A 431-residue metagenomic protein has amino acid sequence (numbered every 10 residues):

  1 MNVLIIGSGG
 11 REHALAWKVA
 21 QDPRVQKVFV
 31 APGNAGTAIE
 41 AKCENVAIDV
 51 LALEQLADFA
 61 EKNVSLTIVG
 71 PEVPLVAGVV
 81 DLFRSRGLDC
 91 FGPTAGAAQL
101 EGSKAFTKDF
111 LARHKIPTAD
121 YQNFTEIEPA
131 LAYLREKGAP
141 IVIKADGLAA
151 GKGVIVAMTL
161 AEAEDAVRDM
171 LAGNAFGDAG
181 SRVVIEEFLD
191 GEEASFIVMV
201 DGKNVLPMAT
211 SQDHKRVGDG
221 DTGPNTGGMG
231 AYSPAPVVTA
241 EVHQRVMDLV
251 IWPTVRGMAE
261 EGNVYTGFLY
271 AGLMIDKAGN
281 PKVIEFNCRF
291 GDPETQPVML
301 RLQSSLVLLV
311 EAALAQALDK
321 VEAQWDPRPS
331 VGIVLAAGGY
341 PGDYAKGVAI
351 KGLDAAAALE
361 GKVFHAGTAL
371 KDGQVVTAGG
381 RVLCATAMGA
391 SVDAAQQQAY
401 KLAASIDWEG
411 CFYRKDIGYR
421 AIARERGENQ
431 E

Functional and structural regions predicted by a protein language model:
M1-A95: ATP-binding N-terminal substructure of ATP-dependent carboxylate-amine bond-forming enzymes
A20-Q21, A38-I39, F91, R113-K115 (+12 more regions): Solvent-exposed alpha-helices and their adjacent loops that cap or buttress functional pockets in soluble metabolic
N45-L51, Q122-E126, A157: Short acidic-hydrophobic, aromatic-tinged amphipathic segments that line or gate anion-handling sites
F91-G153: A conserved helix-loop-beta module that forms one wall/lid of the active-site cleft in ATP-utilizing catalytic domains
G153, A157-T295: Internal nucleotide-binding/catalytic subdomain
M247-L269, N287-L359, K371: Active-site "cap" helix and flanking loop/linker of ATP-utilizing ligase/carboxylase catalytic domains
T368-D372, T377-E431: Generic C-terminus detector
